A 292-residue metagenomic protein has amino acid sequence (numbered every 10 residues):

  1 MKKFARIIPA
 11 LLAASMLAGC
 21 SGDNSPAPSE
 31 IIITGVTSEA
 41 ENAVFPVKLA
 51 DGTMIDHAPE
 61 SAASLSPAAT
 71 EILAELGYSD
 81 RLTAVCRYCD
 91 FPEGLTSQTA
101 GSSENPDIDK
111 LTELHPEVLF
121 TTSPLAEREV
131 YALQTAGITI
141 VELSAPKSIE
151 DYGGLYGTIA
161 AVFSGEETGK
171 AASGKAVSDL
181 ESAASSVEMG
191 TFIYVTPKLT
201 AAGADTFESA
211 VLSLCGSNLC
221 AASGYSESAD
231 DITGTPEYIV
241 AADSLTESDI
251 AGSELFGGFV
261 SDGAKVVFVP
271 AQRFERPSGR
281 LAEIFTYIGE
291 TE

Functional and structural regions predicted by a protein language model:
M1-R6, L11: Positively charged n-region of N-terminal signal peptides that target proteins for export
K3-F4, G19-A68, V162, E166-I193 (+2 more regions): Bacterial Sec-exported substrate-binding components of ABC uptake systems
L12, M16-L17: Hydrophobic core
N42-L49, Q98-D109, S223-D231: Short helix-initiation/N-cap motifs at beta->coil->alpha
E60-S123, C220: A short, structured surface patch at a secondary-structure boundary
Y88-F91, G203-S228: Alpha-helical, coiled-coil/dimerization segments enriched in small aliphatic residues
P106, E150-S164, A241-E292: Structured C-terminal subdomain patch of bacterial secreted/periplasmic proteins
P106-P124, I138, S228-L245: Proline-aspartate-enriched helix->loop->beta-strand connector
